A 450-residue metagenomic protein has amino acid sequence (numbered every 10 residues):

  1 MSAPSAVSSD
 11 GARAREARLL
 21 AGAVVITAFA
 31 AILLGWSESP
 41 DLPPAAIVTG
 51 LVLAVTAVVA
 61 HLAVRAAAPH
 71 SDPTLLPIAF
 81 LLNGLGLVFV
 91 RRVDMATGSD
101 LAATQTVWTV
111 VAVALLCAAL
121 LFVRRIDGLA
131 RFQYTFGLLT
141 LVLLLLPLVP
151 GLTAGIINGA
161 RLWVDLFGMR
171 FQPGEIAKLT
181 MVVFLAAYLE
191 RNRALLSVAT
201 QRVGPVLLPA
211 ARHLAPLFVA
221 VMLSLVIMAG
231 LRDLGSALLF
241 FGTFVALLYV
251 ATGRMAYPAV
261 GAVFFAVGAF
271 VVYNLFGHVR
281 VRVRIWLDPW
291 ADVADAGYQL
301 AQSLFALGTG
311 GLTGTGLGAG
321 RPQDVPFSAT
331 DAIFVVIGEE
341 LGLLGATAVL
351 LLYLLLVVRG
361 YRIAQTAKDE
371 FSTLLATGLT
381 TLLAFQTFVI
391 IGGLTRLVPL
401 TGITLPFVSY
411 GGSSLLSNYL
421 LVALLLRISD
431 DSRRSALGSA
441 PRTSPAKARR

Functional and structural regions predicted by a protein language model:
A3-S8, I391-R450: A juxtamembrane structural motif centered on a specific transmembrane helix
S5-V24, S71: N-terminal membrane topogenic signal
V7-E16, S39-T49: Charged, compositionally biased N-terminal leader segments and the immediate start of the first structured element
R18-A31, V52: The first (N-terminal) embedded transmembrane alpha-helix
P43-A296, V335-G393, L420-L424, A440-R450: Hydrophobic alpha-helical transmembrane segments of multi-pass inner membrane proteins, especially in bacterial systems
A130-Y134, A251, A306, L312-T313 (+4 more regions): Long, low-complexity hydrophobic alpha-helices enriched in A/L/V/I and glycine
D295-A319: Extracytosolic (periplasmic/ER-lumenal) interhelical loops and adjacent juxtamembrane/interface segments of multi-pass
G311-L344, A364-A367: Long extracytoplasmic/lumenal interhelical loops at the membrane interface of multi-pass membrane proteins
